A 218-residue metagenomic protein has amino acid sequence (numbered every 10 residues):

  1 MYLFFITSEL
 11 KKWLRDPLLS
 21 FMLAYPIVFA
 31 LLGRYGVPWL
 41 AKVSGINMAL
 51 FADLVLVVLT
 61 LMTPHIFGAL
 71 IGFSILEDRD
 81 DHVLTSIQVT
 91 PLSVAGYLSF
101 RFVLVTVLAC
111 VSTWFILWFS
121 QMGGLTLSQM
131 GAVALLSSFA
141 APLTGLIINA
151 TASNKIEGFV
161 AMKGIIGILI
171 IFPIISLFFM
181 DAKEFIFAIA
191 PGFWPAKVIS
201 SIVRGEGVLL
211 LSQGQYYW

Functional and structural regions predicted by a protein language model:
M1-L19: N-terminal Sec/SRP start-transfer signal
W13-W39, V55-L70, C110, M162-S176 (+1 more regions): Hydrophobic alpha-helical transmembrane segments of multi-pass membrane transport/permease proteins
P17-S20, L135-F172: A structural motif at transmembrane helix-loop-helix junctions in multipass membrane proteins
S20-L23, V55-L59, S99, V103 (+3 more regions): Hydrophobic alpha-helical transmembrane segments
A24-P26, K197-W218: Alpha-helical transmembrane segments of multi-pass membrane transporters/translocases
P38-L50, S120-L125, F185-F187, S201-G205: Membrane-interface helix termini and inter-helical loops of multi-pass transporters
F51-V89, V94-I116: Hydrophobic alpha-helical transmembrane segments of multi-pass membrane transport proteins
V94, L104-S153, Q213: Alpha-helical transmembrane segments and their short interhelical loops
